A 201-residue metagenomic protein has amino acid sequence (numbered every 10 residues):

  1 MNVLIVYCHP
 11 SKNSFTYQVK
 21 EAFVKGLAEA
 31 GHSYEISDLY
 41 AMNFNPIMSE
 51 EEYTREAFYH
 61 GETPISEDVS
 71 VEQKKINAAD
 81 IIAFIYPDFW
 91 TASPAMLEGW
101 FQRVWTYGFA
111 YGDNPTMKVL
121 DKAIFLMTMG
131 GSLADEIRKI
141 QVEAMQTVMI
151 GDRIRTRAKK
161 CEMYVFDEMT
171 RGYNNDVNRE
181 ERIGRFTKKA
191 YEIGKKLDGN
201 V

Functional and structural regions predicted by a protein language model:
M1-F109, E180-V201: N-terminal beta1-alpha1-beta2 submodule of the flavodoxin-like/Rossmannoid cofactor-binding fold
M1-V3, M127-G130, F166-N174: A short small-residue
S11-K12, M42, G131, M169-R171: Surface-exposed, flexible loop/turn segments at secondary-structure boundaries
I36-D38, F125, E162-V165: Structural signal for conserved beta-strand scaffold positions within catalytic alpha/beta enzyme cores
P46-E50, E136-R138, N175-V177: Short aromatic-enriched loop/helix-cap "lid" or pocket-rim segments at secondary-structure transitions that line
A92, S132-D135, G172-Y173: Short, well-ordered, mixed-charge alpha-helical segments that flank or form enzyme active sites
A110-C161: Short, glycine-/small-residue-rich phosphate/pyrophosphate-handling segment
K139, Q146-V201: Glycine-rich phosphate/pyrophosphate-binding loop and the adjoining helix
